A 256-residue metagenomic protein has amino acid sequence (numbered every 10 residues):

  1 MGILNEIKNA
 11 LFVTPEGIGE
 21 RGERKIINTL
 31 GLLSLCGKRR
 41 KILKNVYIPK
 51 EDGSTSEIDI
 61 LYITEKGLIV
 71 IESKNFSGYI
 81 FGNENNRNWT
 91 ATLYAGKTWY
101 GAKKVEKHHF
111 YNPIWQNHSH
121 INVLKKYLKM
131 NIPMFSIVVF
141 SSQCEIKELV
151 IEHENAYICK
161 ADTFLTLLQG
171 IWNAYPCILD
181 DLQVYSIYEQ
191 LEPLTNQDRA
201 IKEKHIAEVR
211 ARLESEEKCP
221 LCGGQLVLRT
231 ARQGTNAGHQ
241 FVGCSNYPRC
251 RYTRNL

Functional and structural regions predicted by a protein language model:
M1-S56, I63-L68, K74-S77, G82 (+1 more regions): Surface-exposed interaction regions that form or flank ligand-binding interfaces
E84, W89: Polar interaction faces of repeat-based domains
